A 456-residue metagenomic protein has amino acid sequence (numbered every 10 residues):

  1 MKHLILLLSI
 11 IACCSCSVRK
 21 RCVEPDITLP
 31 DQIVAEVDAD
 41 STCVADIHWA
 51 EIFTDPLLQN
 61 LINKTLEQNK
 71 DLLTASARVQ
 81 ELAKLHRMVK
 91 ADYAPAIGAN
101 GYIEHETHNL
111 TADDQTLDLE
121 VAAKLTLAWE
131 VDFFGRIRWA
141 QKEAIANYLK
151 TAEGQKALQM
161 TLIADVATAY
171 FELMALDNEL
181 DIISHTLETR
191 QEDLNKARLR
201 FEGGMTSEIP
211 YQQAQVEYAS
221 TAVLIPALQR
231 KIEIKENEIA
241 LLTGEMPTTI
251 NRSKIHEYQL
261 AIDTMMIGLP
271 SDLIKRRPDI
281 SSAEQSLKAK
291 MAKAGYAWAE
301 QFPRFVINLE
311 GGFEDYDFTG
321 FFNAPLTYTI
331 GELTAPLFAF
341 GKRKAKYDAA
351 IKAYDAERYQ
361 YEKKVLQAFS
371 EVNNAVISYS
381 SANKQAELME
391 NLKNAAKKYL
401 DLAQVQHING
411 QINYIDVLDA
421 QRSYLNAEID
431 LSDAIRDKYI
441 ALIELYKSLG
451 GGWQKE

Functional and structural regions predicted by a protein language model:
L4-A12: Sec-dependent N-terminal signal peptides
C16-L85, Y258-S286, P336-L337: Bacterial Sec-pathway N-terminal export signals of envelope proteins
E36-T54, N63, G101-T126, T249-M266 (+3 more regions): Small/polar, glycine/serine/threonine/aspartate-rich low-complexity segments that form flexible
L58-N60, E120-A122, T168, Q213 (+3 more regions): Transmembrane beta-barrel architecture of outer-membrane proteins
Q68, A75, E130, I137 (+21 more regions): Amphipathic alpha-helical coiled-coil segments and their boundaries
L73, Y93-L117, A128-A157, D177-E179 (+4 more regions): Small/polar (Gly/Ser/Thr/Ala-rich) solvent-exposed segments that form structured loops/beta-strands/short helices used
I137, A146, A152-L269, S378 (+2 more regions): Periplasmic alpha-helical coiled-coil/stalk elements that build and connect Gram-negative outer-membrane
Q191, S220-T248, A382, E390-L449: Short segments within alpha-helical structural elements
